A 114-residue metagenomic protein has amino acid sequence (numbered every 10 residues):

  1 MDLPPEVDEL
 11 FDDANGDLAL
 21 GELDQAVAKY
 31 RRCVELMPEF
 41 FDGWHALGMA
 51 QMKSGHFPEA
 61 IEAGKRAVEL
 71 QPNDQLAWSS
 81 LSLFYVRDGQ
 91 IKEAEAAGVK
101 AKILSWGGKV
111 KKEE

Functional and structural regions predicted by a protein language model:
M1-E9, K112-E114: TPR-adjacent "capping" and linker segments in tetratricopeptide-repeat scaffold/adaptor proteins
D8, D13, A19-K29, S54-R66 (+1 more regions): Structural signature of tandem alpha-helical TPR/SEL1-like repeats, specifically the intra-repeat loop/turn
